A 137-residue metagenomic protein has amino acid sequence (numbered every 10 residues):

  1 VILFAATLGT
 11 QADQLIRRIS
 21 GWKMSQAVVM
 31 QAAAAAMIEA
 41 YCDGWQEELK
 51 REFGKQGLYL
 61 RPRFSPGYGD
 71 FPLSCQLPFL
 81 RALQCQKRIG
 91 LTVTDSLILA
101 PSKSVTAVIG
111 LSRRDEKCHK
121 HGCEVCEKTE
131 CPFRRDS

Functional and structural regions predicted by a protein language model:
V1-R61, S65: Conserved mixed alpha/beta catalytic, RNA-binding, or beta-rich assembly cores of soluble enzyme, regulatory
I16, R135-S137: Short conserved micro-motifs at the rims of enzyme active sites and ligand-binding pockets
Q56-R135: Short terminal or interdomain "cap/linker" segment that borders an active site or interface and mediates
